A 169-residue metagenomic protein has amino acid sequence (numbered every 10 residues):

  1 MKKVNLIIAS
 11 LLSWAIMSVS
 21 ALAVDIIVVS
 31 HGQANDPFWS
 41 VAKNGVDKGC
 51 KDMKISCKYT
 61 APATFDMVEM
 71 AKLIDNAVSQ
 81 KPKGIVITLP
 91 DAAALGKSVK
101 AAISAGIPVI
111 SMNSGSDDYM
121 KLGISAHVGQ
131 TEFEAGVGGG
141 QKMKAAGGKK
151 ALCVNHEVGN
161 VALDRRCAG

Functional and structural regions predicted by a protein language model:
K2-N5, I16, A21-G169: A residue-level marker of the well-folded mature domains of exported/periplasmic proteins
L6-L12: Sec-dependent N-terminal signal peptides
